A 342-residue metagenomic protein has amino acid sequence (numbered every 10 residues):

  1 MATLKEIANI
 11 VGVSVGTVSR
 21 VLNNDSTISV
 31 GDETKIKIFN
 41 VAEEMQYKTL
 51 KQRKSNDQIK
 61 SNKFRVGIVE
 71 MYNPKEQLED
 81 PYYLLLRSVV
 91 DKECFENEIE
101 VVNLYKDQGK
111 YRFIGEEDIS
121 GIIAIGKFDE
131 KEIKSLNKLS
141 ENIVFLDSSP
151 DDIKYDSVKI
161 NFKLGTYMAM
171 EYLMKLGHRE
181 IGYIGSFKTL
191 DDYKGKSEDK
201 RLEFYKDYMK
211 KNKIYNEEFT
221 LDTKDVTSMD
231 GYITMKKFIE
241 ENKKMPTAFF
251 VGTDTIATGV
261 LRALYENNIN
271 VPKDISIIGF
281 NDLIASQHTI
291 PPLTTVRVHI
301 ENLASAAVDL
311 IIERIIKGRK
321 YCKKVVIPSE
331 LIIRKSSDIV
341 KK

Functional and structural regions predicted by a protein language model:
M1-D57: N-terminal helix-turn-helix DNA-binding module of bacterial transcription factors
A2, Q58-E171, K175, E240 (+2 more regions): Alpha-helical recognition/docking segments in bacterial nutrient-uptake and carbohydrate-utilization systems
V41, V89, E93, K200-N212 (+1 more regions): Alpha-helical structural signal in soluble globular domains
N73-P81, Y105-K110, V158-M168, I184-K210 (+5 more regions): Hinge/beta->alpha junction and helix N-cap segments in small-molecule ligand-binding domains
D118-I125, G182-G185, L221, K243-T253 (+1 more regions): Periplasmic-binding protein-like
I123, V144, D156-V158, G182 (+5 more regions): Hydrophobic/aromatic beta-strand patches that form the interior of the parallel beta-sheet core in alpha/beta enzyme
K236-K342: Flexible loop/turn connectors
